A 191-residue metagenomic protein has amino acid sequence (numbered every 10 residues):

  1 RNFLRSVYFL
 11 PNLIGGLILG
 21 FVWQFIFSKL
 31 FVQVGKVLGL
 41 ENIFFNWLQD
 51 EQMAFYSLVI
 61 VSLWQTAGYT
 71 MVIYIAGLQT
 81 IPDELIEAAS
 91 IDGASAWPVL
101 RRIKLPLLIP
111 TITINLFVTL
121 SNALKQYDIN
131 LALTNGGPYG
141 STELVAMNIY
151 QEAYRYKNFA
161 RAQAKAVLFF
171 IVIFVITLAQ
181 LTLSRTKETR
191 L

Functional and structural regions predicted by a protein language model:
R1-L191: A structural signal for multi-pass alpha-helical bundles of membrane permease subunits that mediate small-molecule
